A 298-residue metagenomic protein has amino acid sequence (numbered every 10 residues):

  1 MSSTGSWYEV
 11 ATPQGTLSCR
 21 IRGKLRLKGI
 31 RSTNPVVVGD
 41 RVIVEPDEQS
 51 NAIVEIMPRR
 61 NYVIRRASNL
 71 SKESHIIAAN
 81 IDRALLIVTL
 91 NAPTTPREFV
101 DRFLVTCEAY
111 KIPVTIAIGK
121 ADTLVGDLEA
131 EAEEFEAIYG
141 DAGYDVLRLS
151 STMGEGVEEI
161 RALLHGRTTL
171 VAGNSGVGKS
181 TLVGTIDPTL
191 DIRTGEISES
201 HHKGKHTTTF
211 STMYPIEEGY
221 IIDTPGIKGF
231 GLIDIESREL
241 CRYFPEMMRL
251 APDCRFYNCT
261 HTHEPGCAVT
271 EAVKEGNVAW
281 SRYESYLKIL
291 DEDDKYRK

Functional and structural regions predicted by a protein language model:
M1-G5: Structural detector for short beta-strands of small beta-barrel domains
S6, G15, I30-Q49, M57-N80 (+5 more regions): Helix-rich effector regions associated with P-loop NTPase G domains
E9, V37, A52, K72 (+2 more regions): Switch/coupling subdomain of P-loop NTPase systems
T16-K28: Short, structured beta-strand/loop micro-motifs enriched in basic residues and often containing a Trp
L86-T89, A117-G119: Conserved beta-strand segments of the P-loop GTPase G domain that flank and frequently precede/overlap
T123-V177: Canonical P-loop GTPase G-domain recognition
S175, S180-T181, T185: Walker A/P-loop
